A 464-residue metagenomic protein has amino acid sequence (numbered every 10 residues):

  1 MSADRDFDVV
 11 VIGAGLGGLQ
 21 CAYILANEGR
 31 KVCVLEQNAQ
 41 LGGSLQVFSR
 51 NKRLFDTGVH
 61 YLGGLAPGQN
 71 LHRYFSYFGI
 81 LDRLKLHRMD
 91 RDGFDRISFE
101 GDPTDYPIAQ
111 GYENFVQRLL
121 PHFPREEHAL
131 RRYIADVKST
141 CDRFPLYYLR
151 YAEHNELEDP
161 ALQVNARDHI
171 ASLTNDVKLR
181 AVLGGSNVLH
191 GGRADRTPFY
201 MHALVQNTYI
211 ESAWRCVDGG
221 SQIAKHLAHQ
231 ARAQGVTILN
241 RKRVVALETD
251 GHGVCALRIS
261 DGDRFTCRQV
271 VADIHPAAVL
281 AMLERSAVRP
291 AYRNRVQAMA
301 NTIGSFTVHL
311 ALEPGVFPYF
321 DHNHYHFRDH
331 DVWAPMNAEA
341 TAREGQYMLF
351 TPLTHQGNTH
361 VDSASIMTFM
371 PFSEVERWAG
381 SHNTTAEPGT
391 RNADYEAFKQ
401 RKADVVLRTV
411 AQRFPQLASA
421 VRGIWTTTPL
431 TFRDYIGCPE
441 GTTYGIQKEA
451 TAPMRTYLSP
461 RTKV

Functional and structural regions predicted by a protein language model:
S2-A135: N-terminal glycine-rich phosphate/pyrophosphate-binding loop and immediately adjacent elements
K85-H87, T237-L239, A420-R422: General small-molecule cofactor/ligand-binding pocket signal
E100-T197: Rossmann-like flavin
K178-H190, L407-R408, Q412-V464: A glycine-rich dinucleotide-binding beta-alpha-beta segment and adjacent secondary-structure elements that constitute
V182-W214, S459-V464: Active-site-adjacent "gating/activation" loops or surface patches in catalytic cores
A203-V254: Helical element adjacent to the flavin cofactor pocket in flavoenzyme catalytic cores
R215, V245-V361: Mid-domain catalytic core of redox enzymes that form a hydrophobic substrate pocket/lid adjacent to a catalytic redox
G315-L430: C-terminal segments that line or cap access tunnels to active or ligand-binding sites in enzymes and enzyme-associated
